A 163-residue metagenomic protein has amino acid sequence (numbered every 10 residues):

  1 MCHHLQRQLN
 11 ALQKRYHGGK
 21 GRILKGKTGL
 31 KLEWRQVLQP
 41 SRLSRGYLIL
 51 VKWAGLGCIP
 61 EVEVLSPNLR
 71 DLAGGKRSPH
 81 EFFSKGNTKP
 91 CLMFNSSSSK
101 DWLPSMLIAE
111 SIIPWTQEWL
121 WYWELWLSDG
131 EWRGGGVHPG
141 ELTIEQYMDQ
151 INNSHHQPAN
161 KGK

Functional and structural regions predicted by a protein language model:
M1-V37: Charge-rich, low-complexity N-terminal segments
N10, K52, L56-C58, E145-M148: Aromatic-enriched hydrophobic runs in primary sequence
I23-M93, S97, L107: Compact alpha/beta protein-protein interaction domains typified by the UBC
S66-K163: Domain-scale recognition of soluble eukaryotic interaction modules
